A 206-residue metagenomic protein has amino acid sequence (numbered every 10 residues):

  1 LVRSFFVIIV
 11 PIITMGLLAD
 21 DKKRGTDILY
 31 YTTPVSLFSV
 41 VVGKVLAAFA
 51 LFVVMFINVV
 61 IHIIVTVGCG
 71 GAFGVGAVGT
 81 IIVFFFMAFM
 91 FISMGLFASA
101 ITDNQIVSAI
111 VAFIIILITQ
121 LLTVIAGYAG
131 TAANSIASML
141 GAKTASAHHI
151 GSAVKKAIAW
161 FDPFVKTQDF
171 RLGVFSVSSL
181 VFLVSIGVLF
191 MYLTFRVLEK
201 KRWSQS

Functional and structural regions predicted by a protein language model:
L1-D20: Long, hydrophobic alpha-helical segments
S4-F5, G43-S108, Q120: Secretory targeting signals
V10-T14, S93-M94, L193-T194: Hydrophobic/aromatic residues in alpha-helical transmembrane segments
L17-A47: Helix-loop-helix units of permease transmembrane domains in multi-pass membrane transporters, especially ABC
D20, T32, I64-G68, A100 (+1 more regions): Transmembrane helix-loop junction
P34, I101-T102, V174: Helix-loop interface residues and adjacent transmembrane-helix termini in multi-pass membrane transporters, primarily
I115-Q205: Terminal transmembrane helical anchor/hairpin motif
